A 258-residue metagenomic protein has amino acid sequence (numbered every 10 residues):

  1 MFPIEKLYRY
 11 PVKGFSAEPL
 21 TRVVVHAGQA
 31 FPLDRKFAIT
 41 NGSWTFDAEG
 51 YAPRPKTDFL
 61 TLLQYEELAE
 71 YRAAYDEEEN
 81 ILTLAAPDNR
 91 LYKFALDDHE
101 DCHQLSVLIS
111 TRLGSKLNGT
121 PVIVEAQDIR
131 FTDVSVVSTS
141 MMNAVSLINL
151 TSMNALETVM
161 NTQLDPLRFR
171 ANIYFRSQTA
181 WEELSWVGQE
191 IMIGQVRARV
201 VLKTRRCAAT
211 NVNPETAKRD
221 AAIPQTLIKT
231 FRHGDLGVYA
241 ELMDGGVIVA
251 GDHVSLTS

Functional and structural regions predicted by a protein language model:
M1-S258: Metal-cofactor-dependent catalytic cores
